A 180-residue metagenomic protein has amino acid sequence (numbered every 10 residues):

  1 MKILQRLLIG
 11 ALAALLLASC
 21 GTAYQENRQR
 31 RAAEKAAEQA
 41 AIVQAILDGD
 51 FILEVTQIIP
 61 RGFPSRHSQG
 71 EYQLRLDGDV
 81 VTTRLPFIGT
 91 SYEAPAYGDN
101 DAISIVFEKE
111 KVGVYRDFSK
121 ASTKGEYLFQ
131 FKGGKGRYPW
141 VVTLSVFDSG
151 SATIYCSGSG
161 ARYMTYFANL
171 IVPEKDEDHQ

Functional and structural regions predicted by a protein language model:
M1-A11: Bacterial N-terminal signal peptides that target proteins for export
L17-S19: C-terminal motif of bacterial Sec signal peptides marking the signal peptidase cleavage site
G21-Y24: Bacterial signal peptide processing site
V43-I58: A short, Trp-centered hydrophobic/proline-enriched beta-strand micro-motif
D50, V80-T82, S151: Structural motif
V55-Q69: N-terminal post-signal-peptidase region of extra-cytosolic proteins
G70-S122: Mid-length scaffold segments of soluble, non-membrane domains
I105-Q180: Helix-rich interaction surfaces within compact, conserved domain-sized segments that mediate assembly or partner
